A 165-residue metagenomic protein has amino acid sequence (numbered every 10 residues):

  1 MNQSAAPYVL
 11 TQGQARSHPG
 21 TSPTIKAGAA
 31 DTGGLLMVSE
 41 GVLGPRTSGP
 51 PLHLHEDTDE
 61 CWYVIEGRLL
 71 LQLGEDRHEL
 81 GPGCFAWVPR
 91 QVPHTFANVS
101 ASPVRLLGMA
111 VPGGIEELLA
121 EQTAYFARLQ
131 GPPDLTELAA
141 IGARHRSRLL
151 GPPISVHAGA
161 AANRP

Functional and structural regions predicted by a protein language model:
Q14-L52, T58-D59: A short glycine-rich, His/Asp/Glu-containing loop-to-beta-strand
P19, Q72-G74: Short strand-coil-strand connectors
G34, R90-E116: Ligand-binding loop in jelly-roll beta-barrel domains
L35, H53-L54, D59-V64, H78 (+1 more regions): His/acidic/aromatic-lined binding-pocket segments of jelly-roll/cupin-type domains and related regulatory beta-sandwich
L43, S48, W62, G67-Q72: Short beta-strand segments in beta-sandwich/barrel cores
R68, E75-P93: Short acidic-glycine-tyrosine-enriched beta hairpin
A120-P165: Acidic/histidine-enriched, glycine/proline-rich intrinsically disordered or flexible terminal extensions
